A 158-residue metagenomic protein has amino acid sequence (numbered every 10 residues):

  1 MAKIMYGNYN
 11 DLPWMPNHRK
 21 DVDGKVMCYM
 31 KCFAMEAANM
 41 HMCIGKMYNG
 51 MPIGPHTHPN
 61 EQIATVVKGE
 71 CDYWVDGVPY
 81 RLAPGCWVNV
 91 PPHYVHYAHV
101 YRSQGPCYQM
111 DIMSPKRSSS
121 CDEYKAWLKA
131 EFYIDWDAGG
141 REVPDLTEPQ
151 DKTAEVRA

Functional and structural regions predicted by a protein language model:
M1-N39, K125-A158: A short, N-terminal "cap"/entry segment at the start of jelly-roll beta-barrel domains of the cupin/DSBH fold
M42-T57: Conserved short histidine dyad/triad with adjacent acidic residue
I44, V67-K68, P84: A cytosolic small-molecule/anion-sensing beta-strand core signal
M51, D72, C107: Ligand-binding pocket scaffold of soluble enzyme catalytic domains
P55, Y73-W74, V90, H96-S103: Short beta-strand His + acidic residue motifs that chelate non-heme Fe in jelly-roll/DSBH and cupin folds
N60-C71, D76: Glycine- and acidic-residue-biased ligand/ion/polar-headgroup-sensing regions
G77-H93: Short acidic-glycine-tyrosine-enriched beta hairpin
N89, Y97, Q104-E123: A short hydrophobic beta-strand segment most commonly corresponding to one strand of the jelly-roll/cupin
